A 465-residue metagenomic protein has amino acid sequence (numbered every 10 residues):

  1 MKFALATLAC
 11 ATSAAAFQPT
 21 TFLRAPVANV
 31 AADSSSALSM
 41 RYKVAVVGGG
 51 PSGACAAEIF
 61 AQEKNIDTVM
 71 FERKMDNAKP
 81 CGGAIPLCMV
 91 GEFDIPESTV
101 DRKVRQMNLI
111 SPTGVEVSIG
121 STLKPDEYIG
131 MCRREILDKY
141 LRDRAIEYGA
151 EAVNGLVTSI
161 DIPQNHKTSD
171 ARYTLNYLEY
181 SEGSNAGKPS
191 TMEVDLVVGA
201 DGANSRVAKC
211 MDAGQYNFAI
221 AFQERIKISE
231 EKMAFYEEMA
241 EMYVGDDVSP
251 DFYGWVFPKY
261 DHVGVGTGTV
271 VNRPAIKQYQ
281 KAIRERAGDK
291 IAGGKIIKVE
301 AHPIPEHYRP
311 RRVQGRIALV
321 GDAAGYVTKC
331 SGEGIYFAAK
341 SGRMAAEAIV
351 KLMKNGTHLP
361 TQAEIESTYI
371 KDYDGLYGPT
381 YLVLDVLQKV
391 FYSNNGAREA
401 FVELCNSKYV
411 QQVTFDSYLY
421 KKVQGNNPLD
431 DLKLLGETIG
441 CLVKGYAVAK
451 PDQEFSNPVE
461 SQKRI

Functional and structural regions predicted by a protein language model:
K2-V27: N-terminal chloroplast transit peptides
R41-S52: Beta1/beta-strand and adjacent pyrophosphate-binding region of the FAD-binding site in flavoprotein oxidoreductases
A45-V47, E58-C81: Glycine-rich FAD pyrophosphate-binding loop
I59-Q62, R144-G293, G325-Y326: Predominantly flavin-linked oxidoreductase catalytic cores and closely associated redox partners
R73-T113: N-terminal FAD cofactor-binding segment of flavoenzymes
L123-R144, V270-Q278: Short beta-strand to alpha-helix junction loop
S159, V271-I349, M353-K354: FAD/FMN-dependent oxidoreductases across multiple families
V350-I465: C-terminal helical "tail/cap" subdomain of flavin- and related membrane-associated enzymes
